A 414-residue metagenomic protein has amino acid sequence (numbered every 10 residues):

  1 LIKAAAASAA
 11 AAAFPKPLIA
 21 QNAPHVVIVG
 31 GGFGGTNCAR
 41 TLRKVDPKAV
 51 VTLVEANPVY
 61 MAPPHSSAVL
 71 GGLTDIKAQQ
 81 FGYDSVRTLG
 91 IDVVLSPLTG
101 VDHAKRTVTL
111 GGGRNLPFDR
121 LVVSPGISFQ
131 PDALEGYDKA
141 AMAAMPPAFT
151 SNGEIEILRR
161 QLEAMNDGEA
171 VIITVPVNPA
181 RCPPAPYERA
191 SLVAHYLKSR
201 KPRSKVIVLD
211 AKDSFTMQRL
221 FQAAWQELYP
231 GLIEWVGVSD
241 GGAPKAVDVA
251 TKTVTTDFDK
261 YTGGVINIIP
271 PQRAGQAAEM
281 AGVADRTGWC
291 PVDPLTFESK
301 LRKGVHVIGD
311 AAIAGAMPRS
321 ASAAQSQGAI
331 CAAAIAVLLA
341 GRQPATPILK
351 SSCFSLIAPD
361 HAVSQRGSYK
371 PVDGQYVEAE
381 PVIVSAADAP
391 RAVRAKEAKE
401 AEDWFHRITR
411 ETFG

Functional and structural regions predicted by a protein language model:
L1-A20: N-terminal export signals
A5, G112, P125-G126, V175 (+1 more regions): Glycine-rich, N-terminal phosphate-binding loop of Rossmann-like dinucleotide-binding domains
I19-D92, V177-R219: Beta1-alpha1 glycine-rich phosphate/pyrophosphate-binding loop at the start of Rossmann-like nucleotide-binding domains
T88-V101, K105-V108, L116, H195-T287: A Rossmann-like FAD-binding core segment of flavoenzymes
P125-R200: Glycine-rich dinucleotide-binding loop and its adjacent helix/turn
K139-D167, Y261-S326, V337: FAD-site-proximal beta/loop scaffold in flavoenzymes
A324-I348: Internal hydrophobic alpha-helix adjacent to the cofactor/substrate pocket in enzyme cavities
R366-G414: C-terminal auxiliary extensions adjacent to catalytic cores
